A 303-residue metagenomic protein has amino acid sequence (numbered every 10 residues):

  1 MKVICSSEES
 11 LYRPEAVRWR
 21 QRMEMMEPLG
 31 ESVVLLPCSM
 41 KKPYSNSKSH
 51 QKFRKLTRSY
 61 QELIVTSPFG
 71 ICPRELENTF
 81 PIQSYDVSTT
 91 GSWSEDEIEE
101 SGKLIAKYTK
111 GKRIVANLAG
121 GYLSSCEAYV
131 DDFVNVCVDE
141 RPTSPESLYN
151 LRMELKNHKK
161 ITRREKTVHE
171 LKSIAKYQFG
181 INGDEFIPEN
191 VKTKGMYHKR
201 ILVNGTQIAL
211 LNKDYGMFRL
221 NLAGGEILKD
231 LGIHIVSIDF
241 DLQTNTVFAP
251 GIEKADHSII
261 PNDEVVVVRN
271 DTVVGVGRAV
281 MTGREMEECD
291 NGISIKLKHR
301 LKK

Functional and structural regions predicted by a protein language model:
M1-K55: Active-site and ligand/interface coordination hotspots across diverse enzymes and nucleic-acid-associated assemblies
K2-C5, G121-K166: Peripheral docking tails and interdomain loops at the edges of cofactor- or intermediate-handling domains
L36-M40, V115-G121: Structural motif
Y44-S49, R74-N78, L123-Y129: A short acidic (Asp/Glu
Q61-S84: Short connector loops at secondary-structure junctions
T90-K112, P250-K254: A short, acidic, amphipathic alpha-helical segment used as a generic capping/interface helix at domain edges
M153-L231: Anionic-ligand-binding alpha/beta catalytic cores of soluble enzymes and soluble regulatory domains that recognize
G205-K303: Beta-strand/loop-dominated core regions that host nucleotide or nucleotide-derived cofactor-binding catalytic loops
